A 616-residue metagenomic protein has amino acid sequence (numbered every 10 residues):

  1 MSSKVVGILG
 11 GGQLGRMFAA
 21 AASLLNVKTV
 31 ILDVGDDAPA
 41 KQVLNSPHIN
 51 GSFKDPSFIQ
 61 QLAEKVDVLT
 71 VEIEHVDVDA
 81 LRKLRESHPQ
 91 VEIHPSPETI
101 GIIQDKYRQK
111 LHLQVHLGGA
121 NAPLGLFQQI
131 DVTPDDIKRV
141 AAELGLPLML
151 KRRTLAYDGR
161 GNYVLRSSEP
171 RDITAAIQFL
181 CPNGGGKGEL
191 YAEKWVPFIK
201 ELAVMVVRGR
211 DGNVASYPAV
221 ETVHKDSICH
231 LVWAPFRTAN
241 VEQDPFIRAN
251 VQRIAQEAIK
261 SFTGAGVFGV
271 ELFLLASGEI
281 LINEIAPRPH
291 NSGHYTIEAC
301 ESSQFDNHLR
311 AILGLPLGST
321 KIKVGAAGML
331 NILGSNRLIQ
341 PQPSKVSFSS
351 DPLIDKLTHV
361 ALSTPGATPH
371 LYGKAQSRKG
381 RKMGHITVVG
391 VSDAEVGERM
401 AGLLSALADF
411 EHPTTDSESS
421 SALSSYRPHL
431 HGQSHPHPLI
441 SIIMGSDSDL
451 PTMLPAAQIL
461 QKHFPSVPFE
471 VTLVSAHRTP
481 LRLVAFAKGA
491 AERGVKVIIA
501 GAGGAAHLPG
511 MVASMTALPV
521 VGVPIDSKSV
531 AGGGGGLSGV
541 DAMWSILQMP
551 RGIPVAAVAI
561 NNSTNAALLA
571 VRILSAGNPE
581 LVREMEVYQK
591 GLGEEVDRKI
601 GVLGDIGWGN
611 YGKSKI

Functional and structural regions predicted by a protein language model:
M1-L111, H116, D135: ATP-binding N-terminal substructure of ATP-dependent carboxylate-amine bond-forming enzymes
I8, S87, I102-A258, E398: Active-site nucleotide/adenylate-binding loops and adjacent lid/helix of ATP-dependent enzymes
N26, S434-R478: Glycine-rich phosphate/diphosphate-binding loop of Rossmann-like nucleotide-binding domains
Q90-I103, V512-I560, L581-Y588: Short, acidic/small-residue loops that bind anionic groups at enzyme active sites
A249-V270, A276, A286-K345: Active-site "cap" helix and flanking loop/linker of ATP-utilizing ligase/carboxylase catalytic domains
P289-N291, A485-D526: Glycine-rich phosphate-binding loop
R310-Q433: Peripheral (often C-terminal) accessory segments that flank ATP-dependent C-N-forming ligase machineries
N578-I606: Internal, active-site/partner-interface "lid" segment
